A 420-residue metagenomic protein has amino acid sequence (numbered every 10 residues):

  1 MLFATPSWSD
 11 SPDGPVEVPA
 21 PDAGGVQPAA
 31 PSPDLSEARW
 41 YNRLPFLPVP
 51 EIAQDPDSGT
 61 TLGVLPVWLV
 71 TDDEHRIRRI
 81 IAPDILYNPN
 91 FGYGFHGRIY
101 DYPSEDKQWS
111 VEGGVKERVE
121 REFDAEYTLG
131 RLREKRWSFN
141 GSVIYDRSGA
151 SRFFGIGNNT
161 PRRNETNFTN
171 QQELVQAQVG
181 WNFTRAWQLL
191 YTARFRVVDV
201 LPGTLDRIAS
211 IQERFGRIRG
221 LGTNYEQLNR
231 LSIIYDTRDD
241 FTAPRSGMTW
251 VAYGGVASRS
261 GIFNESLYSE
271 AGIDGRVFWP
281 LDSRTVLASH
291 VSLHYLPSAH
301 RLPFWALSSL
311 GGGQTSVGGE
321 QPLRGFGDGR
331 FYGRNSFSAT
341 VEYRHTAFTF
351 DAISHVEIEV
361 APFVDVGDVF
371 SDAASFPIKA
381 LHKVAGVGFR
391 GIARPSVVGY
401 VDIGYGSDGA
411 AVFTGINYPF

Functional and structural regions predicted by a protein language model:
M1-D34, F241: Cleavable N-terminal export/targeting peptides
P33-R39, V67-E74, Y100-E105, T128-R133 (+9 more regions): Outer-membrane beta-barrel proteins
A38-F46, A53-Y225, V398-G399, Y405-F420: Gram-negative/organellar outer-membrane beta-barrel architecture
F46-P48, L62-V64, Y93-G97, R121-A125 (+11 more regions): Hydrophobic, lipid-facing positions within transmembrane beta-strands of outer-membrane proteins
P48-P50, I81-I85, V111-G113, F139-V143 (+9 more regions): Membrane-embedded beta-strand positions of outer-membrane beta-barrel proteins
I144-S148, Y253-R259, H294-L296, P362-V369: Short glycine-rich beta-strand segments
Q212-G222, E226-I358: C-terminal outer-membrane beta-barrel translocator/porin domains of Gram-negative envelope proteins and their
R344-H382: C-terminal hydrophobic structural anchor segments that stabilize assembly/packing rather than catalytic chemistry
